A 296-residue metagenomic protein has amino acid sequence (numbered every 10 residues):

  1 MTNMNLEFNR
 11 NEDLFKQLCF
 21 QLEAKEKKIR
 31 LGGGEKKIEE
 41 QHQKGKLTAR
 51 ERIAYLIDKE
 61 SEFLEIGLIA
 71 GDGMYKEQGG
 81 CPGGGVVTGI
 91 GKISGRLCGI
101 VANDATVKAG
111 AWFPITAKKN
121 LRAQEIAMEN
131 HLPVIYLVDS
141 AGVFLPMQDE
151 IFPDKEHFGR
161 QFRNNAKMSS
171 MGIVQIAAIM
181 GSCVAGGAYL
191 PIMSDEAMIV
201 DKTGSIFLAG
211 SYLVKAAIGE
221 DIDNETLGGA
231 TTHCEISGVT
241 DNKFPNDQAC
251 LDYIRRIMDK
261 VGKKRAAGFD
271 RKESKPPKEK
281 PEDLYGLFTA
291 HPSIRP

Functional and structural regions predicted by a protein language model:
M1-I176, M180-G187, M193-A209, I218-P296: Terminal-region recognition feature
V214: N-terminal cationic and glycine-rich segments that engage phosphates or anionic surfaces
